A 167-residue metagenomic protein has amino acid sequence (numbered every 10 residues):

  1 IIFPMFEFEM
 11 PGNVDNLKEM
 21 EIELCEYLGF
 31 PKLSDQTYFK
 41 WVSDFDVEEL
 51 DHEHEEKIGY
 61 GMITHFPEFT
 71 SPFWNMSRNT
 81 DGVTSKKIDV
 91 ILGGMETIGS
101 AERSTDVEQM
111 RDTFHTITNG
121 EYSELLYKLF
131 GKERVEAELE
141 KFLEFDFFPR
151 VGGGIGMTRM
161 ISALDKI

Functional and structural regions predicted by a protein language model:
I1-G12, L33-I167: A translation/RNA-centric and nucleic-acid-associated enzymatic feature enriched in Class II aminoacyl-tRNA synthetases
K18-D35: Acidic, low-complexity central loop/insert segments
